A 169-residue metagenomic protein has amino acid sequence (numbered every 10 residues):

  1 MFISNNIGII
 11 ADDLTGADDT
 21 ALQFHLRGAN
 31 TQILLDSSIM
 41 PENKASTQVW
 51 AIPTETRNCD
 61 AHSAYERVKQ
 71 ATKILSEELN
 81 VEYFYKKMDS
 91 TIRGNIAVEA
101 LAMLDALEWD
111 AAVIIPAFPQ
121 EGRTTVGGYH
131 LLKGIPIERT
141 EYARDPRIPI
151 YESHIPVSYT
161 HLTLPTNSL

Functional and structural regions predicted by a protein language model:
F2-S158: Non-transmembrane, aqueous-exposed alpha-helical and coiled segments at domain scale
T160-T166: Conserved small/polar residues in nucleotide/adenosyl-binding loops
